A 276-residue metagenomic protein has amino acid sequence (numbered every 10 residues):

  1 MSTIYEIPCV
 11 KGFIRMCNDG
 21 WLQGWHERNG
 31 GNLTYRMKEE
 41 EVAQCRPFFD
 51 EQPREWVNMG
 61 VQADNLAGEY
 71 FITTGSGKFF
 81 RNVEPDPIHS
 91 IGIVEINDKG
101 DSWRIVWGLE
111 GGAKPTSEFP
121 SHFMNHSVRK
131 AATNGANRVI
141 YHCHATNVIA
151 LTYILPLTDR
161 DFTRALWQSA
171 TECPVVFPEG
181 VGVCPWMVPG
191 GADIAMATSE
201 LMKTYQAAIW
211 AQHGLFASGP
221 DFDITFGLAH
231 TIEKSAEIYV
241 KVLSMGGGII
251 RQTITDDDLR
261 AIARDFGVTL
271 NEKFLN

Functional and structural regions predicted by a protein language model:
M1-N276: Glycine-rich flexible loops
